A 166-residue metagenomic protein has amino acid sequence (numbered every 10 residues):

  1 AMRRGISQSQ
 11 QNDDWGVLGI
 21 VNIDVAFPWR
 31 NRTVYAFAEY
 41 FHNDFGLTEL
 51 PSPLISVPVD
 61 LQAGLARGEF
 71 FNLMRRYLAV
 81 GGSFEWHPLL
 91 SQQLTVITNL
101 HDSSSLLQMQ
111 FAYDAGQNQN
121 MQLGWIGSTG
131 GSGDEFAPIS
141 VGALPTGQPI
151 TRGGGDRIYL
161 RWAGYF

Functional and structural regions predicted by a protein language model:
A1-D60: Long, well-ordered mid-to-C-terminal structural blocks that present hydrophobic/aromatic surfaces
M2, S52-V59, Q110-Y113, P138-Q148: Flexible, surface-exposed loop regions and adjacent strand-edge segments of Gram-negative outer-membrane beta-barrel
M2-R4, F27, Y40-G46, F84 (+3 more regions): Transmembrane beta-strands of outer-membrane beta-barrel pores
R4-Q11, G64-G68, L94-I97, P145-P149: Extracellular loop and loop/strand-boundary signature of outer-membrane beta-barrel proteins
D13-G19, M74-L78, S103-L107, G154-I158: Residues that define the transmembrane beta-barrel architecture of outer-membrane proteins
V21-V25, A38, V80-F84, M109-Y113 (+2 more regions): Residues on the lipid-exposed face of transmembrane beta-strands in outer-membrane beta-barrel proteins
R30-Y35, P88-Q93, N118-L123: Repeated loop/turn-to-beta-strand initiation elements of outer-membrane beta-barrel proteins
P145-F166: Outer-membrane beta-barrel "beta-signal"
